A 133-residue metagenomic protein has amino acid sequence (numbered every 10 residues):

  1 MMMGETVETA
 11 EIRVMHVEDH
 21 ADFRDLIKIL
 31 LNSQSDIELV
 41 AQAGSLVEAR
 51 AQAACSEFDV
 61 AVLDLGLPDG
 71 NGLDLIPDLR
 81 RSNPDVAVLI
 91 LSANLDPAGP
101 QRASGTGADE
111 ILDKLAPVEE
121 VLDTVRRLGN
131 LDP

Functional and structural regions predicted by a protein language model:
M1-R13, E119-P133: Non-catalytic signal-transmission and effector/linker regions of two-component phosphorelay proteins
E11-D22, I27, L31: Conserved acidic segment of CheY-like receiver
Q42, L67-G70: Residue-level signal for the "D+5" position in two-component response regulator receiver
Q42-V60: Acidic, metal-coordinating helix/loop segments flanking the phosphotransfer/catalytic sites of two-component signaling
S45, N71-D74: Acidic catalytic/metal-coordinating carboxylates
D64, S92: Active-site residues of response regulator receiver
L73-P84: Short amphipathic alpha-helix used as the core "switch/output" element in two-component signaling
D74, L95-L112, A116, D123: Alpha4 helix (beta4-alpha4-beta5 surface) of REC/receiver domains from two-component response regulators
